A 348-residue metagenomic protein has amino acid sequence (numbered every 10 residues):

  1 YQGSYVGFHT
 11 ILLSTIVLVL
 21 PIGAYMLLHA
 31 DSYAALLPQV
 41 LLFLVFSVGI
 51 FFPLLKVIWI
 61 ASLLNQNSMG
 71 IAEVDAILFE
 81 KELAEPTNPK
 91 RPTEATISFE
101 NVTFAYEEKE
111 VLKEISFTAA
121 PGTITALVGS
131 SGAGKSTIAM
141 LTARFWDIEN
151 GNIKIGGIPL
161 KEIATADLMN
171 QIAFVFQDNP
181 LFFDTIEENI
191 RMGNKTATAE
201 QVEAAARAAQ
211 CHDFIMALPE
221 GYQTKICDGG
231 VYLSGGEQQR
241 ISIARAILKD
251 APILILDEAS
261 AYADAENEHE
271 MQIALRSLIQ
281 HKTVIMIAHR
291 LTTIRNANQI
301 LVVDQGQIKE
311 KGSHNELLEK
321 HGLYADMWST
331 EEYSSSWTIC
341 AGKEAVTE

Functional and structural regions predicted by a protein language model:
Y1-L44: A hydrophobic transmembrane-helix motif
G3-F8, G49-I77: Cytosolic ends of transmembrane helices, especially the final helix of ABC transmembrane type-1 domains
L12-V19, Q66, T198, P252 (+1 more regions): Residue-level signal for transmembrane alpha-helical positions in Major Facilitator Superfamily
V17-A24, L54, N67, I71 (+1 more regions): Alpha-helical transmembrane segments of polytopic integral membrane proteins, especially the permease/helical cores
L44, F51, M169: Conserved catalytic core of two-component sensor histidine kinases
T87-P89: Short beta-strand segments of immunoglobulin-like
P92-E348: ABC-type nucleotide-binding domain
